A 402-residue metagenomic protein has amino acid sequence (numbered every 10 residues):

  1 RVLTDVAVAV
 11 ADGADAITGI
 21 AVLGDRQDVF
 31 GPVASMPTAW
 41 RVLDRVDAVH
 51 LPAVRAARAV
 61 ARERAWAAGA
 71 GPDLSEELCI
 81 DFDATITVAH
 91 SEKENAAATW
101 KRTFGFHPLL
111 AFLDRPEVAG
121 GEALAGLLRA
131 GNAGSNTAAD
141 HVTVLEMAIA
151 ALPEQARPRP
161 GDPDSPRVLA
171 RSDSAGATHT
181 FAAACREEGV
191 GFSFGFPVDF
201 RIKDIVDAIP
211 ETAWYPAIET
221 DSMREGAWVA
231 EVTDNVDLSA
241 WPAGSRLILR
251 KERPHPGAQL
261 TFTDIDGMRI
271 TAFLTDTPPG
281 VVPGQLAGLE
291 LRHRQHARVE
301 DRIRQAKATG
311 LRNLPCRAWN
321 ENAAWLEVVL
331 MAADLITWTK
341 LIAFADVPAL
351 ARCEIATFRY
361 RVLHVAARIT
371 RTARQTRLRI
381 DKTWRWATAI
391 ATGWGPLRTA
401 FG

Functional and structural regions predicted by a protein language model:
R1-R62, F104, D114-A123, I149-A150 (+5 more regions): Short, positively charged, Gly/Tyr-enriched micro-motifs that form contact patches at catalytic or ligand/partner
D5-V6, I20, A34-S35, A39 (+8 more regions): Short, conserved catalytic/metal-binding motifs centered on acidic residues
I20, L286-T339: Short amphipathic alpha-helical "interface-anchor" segments enriched in bulky aromatics
M36, W40-D114: Active-site-proximal, Lys/Arg-enriched surface segment that forms a nucleic-acid-binding/basic interface patch
T99-P160: Electropositive, glycine- and tryptophan-enriched low-complexity nucleic-acid-binding patches
S135, H141-R201: Domain-level cores of phosphate- or acyl-group-handling catalytic modules
S193-K307, T392-G402: An anionic, glycine-rich sequence signature occurring as long contiguous blocks
I336-G402: A short, flexible helix-boundary coil/loop motif
